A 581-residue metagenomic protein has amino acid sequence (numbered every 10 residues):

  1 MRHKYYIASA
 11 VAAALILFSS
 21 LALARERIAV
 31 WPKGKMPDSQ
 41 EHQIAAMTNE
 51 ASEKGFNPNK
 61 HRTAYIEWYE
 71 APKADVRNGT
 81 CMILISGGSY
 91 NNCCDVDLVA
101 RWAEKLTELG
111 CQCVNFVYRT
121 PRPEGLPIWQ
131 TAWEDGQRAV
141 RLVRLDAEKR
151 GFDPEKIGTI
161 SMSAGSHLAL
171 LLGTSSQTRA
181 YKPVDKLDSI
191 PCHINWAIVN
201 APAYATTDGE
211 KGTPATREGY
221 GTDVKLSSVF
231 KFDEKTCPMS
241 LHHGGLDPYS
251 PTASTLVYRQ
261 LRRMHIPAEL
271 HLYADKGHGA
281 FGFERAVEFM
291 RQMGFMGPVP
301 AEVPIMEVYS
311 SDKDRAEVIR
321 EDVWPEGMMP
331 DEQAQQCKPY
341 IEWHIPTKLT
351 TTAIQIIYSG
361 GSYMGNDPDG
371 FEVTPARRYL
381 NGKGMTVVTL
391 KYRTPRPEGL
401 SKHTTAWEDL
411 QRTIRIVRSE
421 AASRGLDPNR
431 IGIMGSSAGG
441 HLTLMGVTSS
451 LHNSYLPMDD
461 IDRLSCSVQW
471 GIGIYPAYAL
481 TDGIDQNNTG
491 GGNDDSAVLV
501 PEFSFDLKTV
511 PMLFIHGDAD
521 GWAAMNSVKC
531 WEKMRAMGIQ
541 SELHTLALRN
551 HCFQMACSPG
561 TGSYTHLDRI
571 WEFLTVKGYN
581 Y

Functional and structural regions predicted by a protein language model:
R25-D75, E302-L349: N-terminal cap/lid segment of alpha/beta-hydrolase-fold proteins
N78-G87, T352-G360: Short beta-strand element of the alpha/beta-hydrolase
S86-N91, G245, S359-M364, D518: Active-site glycine-rich loops that stabilize anionic/oxyanionic intermediates across multiple enzyme folds
C94-D95, A100-A103, F116-P154, D367-E372 (+3 more regions): Catalytic nucleophile-loop/oxyanion-hole region of alpha/beta-hydrolase and closely related hydrolase-like folds
R138-V224, K231-E234, R412-V498: Primarily recognizes the serine-hydrolase "nucleophile elbow" in alpha/beta-hydrolase and SGNH/GDSL folds
L241-H243, F514-H516: Short beta-strand/loop motif that positions the catalytic acidic residue of the alpha/beta-hydrolase fold
P248-S254, G521-S527: Conserved alpha/beta-hydrolase "acid-adjacent" motif
T255-P304, L400, V528, E532-Y581: C-terminal catalytic histidine-bearing segment of alpha/beta-hydrolase fold enzymes
